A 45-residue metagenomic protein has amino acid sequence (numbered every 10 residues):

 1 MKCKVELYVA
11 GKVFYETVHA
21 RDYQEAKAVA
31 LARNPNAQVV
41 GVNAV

Functional and structural regions predicted by a protein language model:
M1-F14: Short aromatic-glycine-(Arg/Gly/Cys) micro-motifs in beta-strand/loop hairpins
E16-V18: Generic detection of short hydrophobic beta-strand segments and adjacent strand-loop junctions
A32-V45: Short, mixed-charge low-complexity intrinsically disordered segments
